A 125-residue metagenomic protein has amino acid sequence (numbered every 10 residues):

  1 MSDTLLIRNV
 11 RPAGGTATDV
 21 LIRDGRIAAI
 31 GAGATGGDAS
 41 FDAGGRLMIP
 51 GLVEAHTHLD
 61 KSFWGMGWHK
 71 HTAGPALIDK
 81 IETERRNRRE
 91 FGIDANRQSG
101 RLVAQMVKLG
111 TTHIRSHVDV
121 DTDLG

Functional and structural regions predicted by a protein language model:
M1-G36, L47: N-terminal metal-binding scaffold of metallo-dependent hydrolase/deaminase domains
T4, P50-L52, R115: Hydrophobic "anchor" residues on beta-strands that sit immediately upstream of conserved functional sites
D38-A43: Short, well-ordered secondary-structure micro-motifs within conserved domains or adaptor modules
G45-L47, S99-G100: Short hydrophobic "helix-edge" motifs at membrane interfaces and signal-peptide entry regions
R46-W68: Di-metal (Zn2+ and/or Mg2+/Mn2+) metal-binding site signature of metallo-dependent hydrolases with the MBL/beta-CASP
V53-T57, E84, L109: Single, functionally critical "micro-switch" positions that shape active/binding sites and transmembrane helices
S62-A95: Active-site gating loops and adjacent loop-to-helix segments of metal-dependent hydrolytic enzymes
R86-G125: Active-site loop-helix segments enriched in His/Asp/Glu that coordinate and activate a nucleophilic water at divalent
